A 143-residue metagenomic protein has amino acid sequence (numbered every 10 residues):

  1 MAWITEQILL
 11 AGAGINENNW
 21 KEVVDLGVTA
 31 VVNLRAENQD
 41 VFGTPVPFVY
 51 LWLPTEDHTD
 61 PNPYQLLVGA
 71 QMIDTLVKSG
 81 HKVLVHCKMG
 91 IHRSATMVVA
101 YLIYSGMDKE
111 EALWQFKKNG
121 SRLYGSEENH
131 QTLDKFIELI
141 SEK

Functional and structural regions predicted by a protein language model:
W3-K82, I103-K135, S141: Cysteine-based protein phosphatase catalytic domain of the PTP/DSP
G80-V99: A phosphate-binding catalytic loop at a beta-strand-loop-alpha-helix junction that coordinates phosphoryl groups
